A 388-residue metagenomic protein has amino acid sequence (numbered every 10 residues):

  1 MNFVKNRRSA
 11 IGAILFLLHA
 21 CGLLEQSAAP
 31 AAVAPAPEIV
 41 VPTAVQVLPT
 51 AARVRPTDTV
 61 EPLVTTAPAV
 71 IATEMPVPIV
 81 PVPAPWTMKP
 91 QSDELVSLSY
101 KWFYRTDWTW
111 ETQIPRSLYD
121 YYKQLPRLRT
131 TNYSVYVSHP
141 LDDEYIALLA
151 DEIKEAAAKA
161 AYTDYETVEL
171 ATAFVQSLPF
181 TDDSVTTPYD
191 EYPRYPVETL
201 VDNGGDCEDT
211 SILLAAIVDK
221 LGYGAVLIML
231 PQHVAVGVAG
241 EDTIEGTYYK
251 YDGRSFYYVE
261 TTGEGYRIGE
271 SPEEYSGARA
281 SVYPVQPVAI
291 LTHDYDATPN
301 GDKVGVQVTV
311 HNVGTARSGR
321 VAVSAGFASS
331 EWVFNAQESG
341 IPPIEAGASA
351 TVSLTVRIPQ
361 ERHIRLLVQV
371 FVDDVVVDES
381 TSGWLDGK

Functional and structural regions predicted by a protein language model:
C21-T87: Ser/Thr-rich, Proline-interspersed low-complexity disordered segments
T131-V201: Secondary-structure boundary elements
D209-V285: Hydrophobic/aromatic-rich core segments of domains that either
A278-N300: Low-complexity, acidic Ser/Thr/Pro/Gly-rich terminal tails and inter-domain linkers that flank the onset of structured
T309-G314: Asparagine-centered strand-capping/turn motif at beta-strand->loop junctions
T315-R320: Short acidic/proline- and small/hydrophobic-mixed sequence motifs that coincide with surface turns and coil-to-beta
W332-Q360: Intrinsically disordered, low-complexity Pro/Gly/Ser/Thr-rich segments with frequent PxxP/GP/PP motifs and embedded
I358-K388: Terminal connector regions
